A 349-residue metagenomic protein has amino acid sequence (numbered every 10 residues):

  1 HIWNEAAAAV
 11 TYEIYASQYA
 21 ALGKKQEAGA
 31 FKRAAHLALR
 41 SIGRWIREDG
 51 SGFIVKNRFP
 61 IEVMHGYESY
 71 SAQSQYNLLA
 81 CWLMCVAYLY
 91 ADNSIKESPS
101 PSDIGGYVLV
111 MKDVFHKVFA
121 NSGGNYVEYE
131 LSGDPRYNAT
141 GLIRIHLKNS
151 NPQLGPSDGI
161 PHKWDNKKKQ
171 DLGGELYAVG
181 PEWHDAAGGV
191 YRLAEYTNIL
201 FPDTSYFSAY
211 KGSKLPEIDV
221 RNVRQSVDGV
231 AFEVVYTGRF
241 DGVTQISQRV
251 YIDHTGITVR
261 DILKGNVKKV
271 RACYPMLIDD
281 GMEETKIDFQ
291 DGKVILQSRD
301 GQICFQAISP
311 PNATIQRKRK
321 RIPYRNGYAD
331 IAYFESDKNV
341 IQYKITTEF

Functional and structural regions predicted by a protein language model:
H1-F115: Extracellular polysaccharide-recognition and catalytic grooves
A72-Q75, C85-A272: Catalytic and substrate-binding regions of extracellular carbohydrate-active enzymes, especially polysaccharide lyases
N93, K169, E175, G188 (+6 more regions): Intrinsic-disorder/low-complexity loop/linker signature
V118-S122, V230-Y236, I287, K293-S298 (+1 more regions): Generic recognition of long tandem-repeat/solenoid scaffolds
V270-G292: A short beta-strand/turn structural motif
P275-L277, Q290, R299-D300, Q306-F349: Beta-strand-rich recognition/accessory modules
